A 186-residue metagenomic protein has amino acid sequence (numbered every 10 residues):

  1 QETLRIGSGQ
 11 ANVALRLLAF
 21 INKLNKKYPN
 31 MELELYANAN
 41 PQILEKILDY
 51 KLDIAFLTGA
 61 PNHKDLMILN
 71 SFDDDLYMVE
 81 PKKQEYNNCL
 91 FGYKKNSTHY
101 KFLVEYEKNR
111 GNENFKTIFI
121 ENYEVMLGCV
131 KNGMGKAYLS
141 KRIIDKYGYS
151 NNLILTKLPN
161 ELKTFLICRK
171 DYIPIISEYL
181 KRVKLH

Functional and structural regions predicted by a protein language model:
Q1-Y28, E32-E34, K101: N-terminal winged-helix
R5-G7, A55, F91-G92, A137 (+1 more regions): Short, well-ordered beta-strand segments
L15, C89-N112: Secondary-structure junction motif
A19-K23, N40-L76, K131, N151-L155: Short beta-strand-centered segments that line the small-molecule binding cleft or hinge of alpha/beta clamshell
A39-I43, L48, T58, V104 (+1 more regions): Hydrophobic hinge/microswitch elements
G59-A60, K82, K141-I143, T164 (+1 more regions): Short secondary-structure boundary segments
M67-K82, Y86, T156-T164: Short Pro/Gly-enriched coil loops immediately N-terminal to beta-strands
I154-H186: A late-sequence structural motif
